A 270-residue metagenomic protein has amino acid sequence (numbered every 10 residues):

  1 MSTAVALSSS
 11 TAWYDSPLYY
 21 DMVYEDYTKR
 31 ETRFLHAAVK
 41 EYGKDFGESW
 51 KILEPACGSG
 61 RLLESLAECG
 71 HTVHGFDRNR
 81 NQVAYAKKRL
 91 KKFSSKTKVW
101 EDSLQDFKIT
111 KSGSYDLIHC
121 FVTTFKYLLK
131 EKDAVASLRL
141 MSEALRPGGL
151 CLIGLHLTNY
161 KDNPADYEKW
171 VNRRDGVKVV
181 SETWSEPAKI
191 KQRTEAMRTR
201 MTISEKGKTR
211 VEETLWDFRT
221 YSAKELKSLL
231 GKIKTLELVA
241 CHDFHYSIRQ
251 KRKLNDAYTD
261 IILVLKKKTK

Functional and structural regions predicted by a protein language model:
M1-W50: Conserved class I S-adenosyl-L-methionine
A56-G60: Class I SAM-dependent methyltransferase "Motif I" SAM/SAH-binding loop
R61-F107: Class I SAM-dependent methyltransferase SAM/SAH-binding core
I109-L117: A short acidic, Gly/Pro-enriched loop at the edge of an enzyme's catalytic core that lines a small-molecule cofactor
V135-P147: A short glycine-rich, Lys/Arg-flanked "PGG" loop and its adjoining helix->strand segment in the class I
G148-L155: Conserved beta-strand signature within the Rossmann-like core of class I S-adenosyl-L-methionine
L155-S228: SAM-dependent methyltransferase
R219-K270: C-terminal lobe and adjacent flexible extensions of AdoMet/dcAdoMet transferase-like proteins
